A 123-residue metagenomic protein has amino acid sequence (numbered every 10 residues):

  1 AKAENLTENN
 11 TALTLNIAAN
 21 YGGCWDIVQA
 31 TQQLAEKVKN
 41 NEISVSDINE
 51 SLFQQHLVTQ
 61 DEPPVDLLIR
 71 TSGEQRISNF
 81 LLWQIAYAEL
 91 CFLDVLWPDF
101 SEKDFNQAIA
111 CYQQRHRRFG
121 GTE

Functional and structural regions predicted by a protein language model:
A1-E123: Flexible, compositionally biased loop and terminal segments
